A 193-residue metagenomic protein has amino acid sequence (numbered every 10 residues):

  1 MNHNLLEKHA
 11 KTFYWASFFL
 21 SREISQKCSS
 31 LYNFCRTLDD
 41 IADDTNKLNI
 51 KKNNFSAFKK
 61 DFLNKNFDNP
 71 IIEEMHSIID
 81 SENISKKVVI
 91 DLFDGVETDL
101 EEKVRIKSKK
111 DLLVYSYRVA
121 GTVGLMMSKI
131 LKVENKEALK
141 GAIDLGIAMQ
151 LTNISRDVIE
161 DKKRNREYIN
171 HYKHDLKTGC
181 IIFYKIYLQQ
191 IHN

Functional and structural regions predicted by a protein language model:
M1-N193: Acidic catalytic motifs of isoprenoid enzymes
